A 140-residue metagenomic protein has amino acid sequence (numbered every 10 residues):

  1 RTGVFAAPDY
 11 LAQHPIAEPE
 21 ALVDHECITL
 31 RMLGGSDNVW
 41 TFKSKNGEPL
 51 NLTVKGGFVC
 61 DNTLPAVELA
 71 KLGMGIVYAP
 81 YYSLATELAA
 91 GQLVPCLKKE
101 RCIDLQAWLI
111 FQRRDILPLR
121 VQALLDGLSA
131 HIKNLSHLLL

Functional and structural regions predicted by a protein language model:
R1-L30: Flexible hinge/capping segments at coil-to-helix
A6-P8, A79-Y82: Beta->alpha turn/N-cap motifs
L22, E68-G73, L88: Hydrophobic residues within well-ordered alpha-helices
E26-N46: Secondary-structure junction motif
N51-N62, E100: Short beta-strand-to-loop elements that line the ligand-binding cleft of bilobed periplasmic-binding protein-like
P65-V67, L84: Short, hydrophobic alpha-helical packing/hinge segments within bilobed ligand-binding/sensory domains
G75-A79, P95-C96: Paired acidic/hydrophobic, glycine-rich loop segments that form the ligand-binding mouth/hinge of periplasmic-binding
Y81-A90, K99-L140: C-terminal effector-binding regulatory domain of bacterial HTH transcription factors
